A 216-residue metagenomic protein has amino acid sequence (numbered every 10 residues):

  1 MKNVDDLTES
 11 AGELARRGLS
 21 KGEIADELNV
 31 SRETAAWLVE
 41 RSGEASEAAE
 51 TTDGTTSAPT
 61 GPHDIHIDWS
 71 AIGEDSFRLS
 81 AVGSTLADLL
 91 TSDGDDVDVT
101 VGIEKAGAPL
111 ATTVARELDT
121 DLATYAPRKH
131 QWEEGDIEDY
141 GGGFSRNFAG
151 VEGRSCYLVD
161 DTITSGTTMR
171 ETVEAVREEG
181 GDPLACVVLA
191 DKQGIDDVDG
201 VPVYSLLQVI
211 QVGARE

Functional and structural regions predicted by a protein language model:
M1-V159, T164-E216: PRPP-associated nucleotide enzymes
